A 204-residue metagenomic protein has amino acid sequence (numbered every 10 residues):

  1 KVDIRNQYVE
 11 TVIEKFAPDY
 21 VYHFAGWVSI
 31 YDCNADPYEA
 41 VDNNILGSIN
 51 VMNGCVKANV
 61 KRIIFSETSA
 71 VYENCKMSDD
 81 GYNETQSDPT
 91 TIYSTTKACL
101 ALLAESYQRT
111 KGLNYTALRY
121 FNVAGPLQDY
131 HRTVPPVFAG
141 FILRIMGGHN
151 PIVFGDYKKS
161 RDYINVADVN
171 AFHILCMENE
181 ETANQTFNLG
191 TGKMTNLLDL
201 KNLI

Functional and structural regions predicted by a protein language model:
R5-N43: NAD(P)H-binding glycine-rich loop region in Rossmannoid oxidoreductase-like domains and their noncatalytic homologs
A35-N50, K57, R62, V71-A117 (+3 more regions): Catalytic helix-loop patch of NAD(P)-dependent Rossmann-fold dehydrogenases
V56, Q108, M146, M177-E178: Protein kinase-like catalytic domain
N59-I63, G112-N114, N150, D156 (+1 more regions): Active-site loop of short-chain dehydrogenase/reductase
T68: Residue(s) in the substrate-gating loop at a strand-loop-helix junction that position the organic substrate next
A98, V123-A139, H149, F154 (+5 more regions): Glycine/proline-rich active-site loop of Rossmann-fold NAD(P)-dependent oxidoreductases
C99, L103, Y107, V137 (+3 more regions): Hydrophobic alpha-helix immediately C-terminal to the catalytic Tyr-X-X-X-Lys motif of short-chain
